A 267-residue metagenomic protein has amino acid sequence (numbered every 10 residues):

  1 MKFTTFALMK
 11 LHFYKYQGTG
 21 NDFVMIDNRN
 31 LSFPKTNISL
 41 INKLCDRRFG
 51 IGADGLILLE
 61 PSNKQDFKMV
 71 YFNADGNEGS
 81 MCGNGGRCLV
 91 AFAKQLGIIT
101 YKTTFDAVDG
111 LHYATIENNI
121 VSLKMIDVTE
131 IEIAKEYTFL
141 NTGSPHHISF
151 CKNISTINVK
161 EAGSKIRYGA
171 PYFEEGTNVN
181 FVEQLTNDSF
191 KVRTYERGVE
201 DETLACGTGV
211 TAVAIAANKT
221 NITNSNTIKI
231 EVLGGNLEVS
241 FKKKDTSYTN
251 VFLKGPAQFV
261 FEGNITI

Functional and structural regions predicted by a protein language model:
F3-N118, I148-I267: A glycine-rich beta-to-alpha transition motif near the start of alpha/beta enzyme domains, typified by
L123-E136, E161-K165: Active-site glycine-rich loop that binds ribose-phosphate moieties when present
